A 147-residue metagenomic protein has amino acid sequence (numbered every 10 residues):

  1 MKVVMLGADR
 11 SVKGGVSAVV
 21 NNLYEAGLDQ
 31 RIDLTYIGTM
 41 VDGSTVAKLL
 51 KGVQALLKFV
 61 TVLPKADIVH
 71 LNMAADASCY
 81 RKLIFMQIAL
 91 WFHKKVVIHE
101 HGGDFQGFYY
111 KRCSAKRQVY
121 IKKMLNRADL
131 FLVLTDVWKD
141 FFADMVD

Functional and structural regions predicted by a protein language model:
M1-M40: N-terminal subdomain of nucleotide-sugar transferases
V16, G102, T135-V137: Helix N-cap/beta->alpha junction signal
T35-V60, P64, L71-K82: A short, charged, and often flexible helix/loop element on the N-terminal side of the glycosyltransferase catalytic
D67-I68, L130: Structural motif
I68-H70, M86-F105: Active-site proximal beta-strand in glycosyltransferases
A74-S78, V96-S114, L130: A short, histidine- and acid-enriched strand-loop-helix "catalytic/donor-clamping" loop that lines the nucleotide-sugar
F85, W91-F92, S114-L130: Membrane-proximal helix-turn-helix segments that form the acceptor-binding/catalytic region of lipid-linked
N126-D147: A short, active-site helix/loop in glycosyltransferases that binds the activated sugar's phosphate group
